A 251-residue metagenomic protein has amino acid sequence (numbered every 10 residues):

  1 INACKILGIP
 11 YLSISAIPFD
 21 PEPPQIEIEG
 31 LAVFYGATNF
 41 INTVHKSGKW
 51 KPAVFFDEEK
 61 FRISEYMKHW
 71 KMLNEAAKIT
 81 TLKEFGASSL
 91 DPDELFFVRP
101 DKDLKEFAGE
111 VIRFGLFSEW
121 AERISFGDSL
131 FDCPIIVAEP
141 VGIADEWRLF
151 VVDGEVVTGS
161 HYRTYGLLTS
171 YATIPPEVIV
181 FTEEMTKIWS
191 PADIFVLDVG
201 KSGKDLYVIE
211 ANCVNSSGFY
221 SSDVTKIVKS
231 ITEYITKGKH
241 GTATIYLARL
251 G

Functional and structural regions predicted by a protein language model:
I1-K187: Active-site nucleotide/adenylate-binding loops and adjacent lid/helix of ATP-dependent enzymes
S64-N74, A192, I245-G251: A short, terminal or domain-edge coil/loop segment
V156-G159, P191-S221: Conserved metal-phosphate-binding beta-hairpin within the catalytic cores of diverse ATP-dependent phosphoryl-transfer
R163-D205, I227-A243: A long amphipathic alpha-helix within ATP-dependent nucleotide-binding catalytic cores
I209-G251: C-terminal appended segment following the main domain
